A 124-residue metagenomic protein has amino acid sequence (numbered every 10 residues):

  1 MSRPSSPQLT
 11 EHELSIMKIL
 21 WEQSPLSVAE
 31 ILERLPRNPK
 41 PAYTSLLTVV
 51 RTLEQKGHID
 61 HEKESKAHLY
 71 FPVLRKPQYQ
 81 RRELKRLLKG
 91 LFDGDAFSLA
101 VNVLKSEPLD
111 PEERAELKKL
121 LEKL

Functional and structural regions predicted by a protein language model:
P7-H12, E64-E83: Short, cationic-aromatic polyanion-contact patches
L9, I19-S27: Short capping segments at the starts of secondary-structure elements
L14-I19, E30: Pre-recognition alpha-helix immediately N-terminal to the DNA-recognition helix within helix-turn-helix or winged-helix
L26-L35: Short acidic, hydrophobic short linear motifs in intrinsically disordered regions
L47-R51: Short, hydrophobic-biased segments on the C-terminal half of alpha helices that form "recognition helices"
G57: Glycine-centered, phosphate/nucleic-acid-interacting loop/turn motifs that mediate DNA/RNA or nucleotide
H61: Short beta-strand "wing" residues that participate in macromolecule-binding interfaces
R81-K123: Amphipathic alpha-helical dimerization/coiled-coil segments that flank or bridge DNA-binding/regulatory modules
